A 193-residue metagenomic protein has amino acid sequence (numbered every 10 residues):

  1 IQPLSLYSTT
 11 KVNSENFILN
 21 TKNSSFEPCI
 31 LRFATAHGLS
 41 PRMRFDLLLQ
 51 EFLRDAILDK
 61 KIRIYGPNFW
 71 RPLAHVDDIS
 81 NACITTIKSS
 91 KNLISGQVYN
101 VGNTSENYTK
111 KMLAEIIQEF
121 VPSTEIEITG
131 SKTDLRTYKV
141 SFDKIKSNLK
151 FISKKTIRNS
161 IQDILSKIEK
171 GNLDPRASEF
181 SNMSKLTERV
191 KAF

Functional and structural regions predicted by a protein language model:
I1, S25, R44-L47, L93 (+1 more regions): A generic fold-level signal
I1-I30, T35-A36, P41: Catalytic helix-loop patch of NAD(P)-dependent Rossmann-fold dehydrogenases
S8-K11, D46, N107, L135-R136: Short alpha-helix boundary/capping motifs
V12-L19, Q50-L53, N81: Conserved active-site helix of classical SDR/Rossmann-fold NAD(P)-dependent CH-OH oxidoreductases
T21, F52, A56, I117-V121: Short amphipathic helix/loop within the catalytic HATPase_c
F26-L31, G38-R63, L73-A74: Oxidoreductase cofactor-interface core, primarily capturing Rossmann-like NAD(P)-dependent enzymes
K60, I64-F193: C-terminal substrate-binding subdomain of Rossmann-fold SDR/epimerase-dehydratase oxidoreductases
